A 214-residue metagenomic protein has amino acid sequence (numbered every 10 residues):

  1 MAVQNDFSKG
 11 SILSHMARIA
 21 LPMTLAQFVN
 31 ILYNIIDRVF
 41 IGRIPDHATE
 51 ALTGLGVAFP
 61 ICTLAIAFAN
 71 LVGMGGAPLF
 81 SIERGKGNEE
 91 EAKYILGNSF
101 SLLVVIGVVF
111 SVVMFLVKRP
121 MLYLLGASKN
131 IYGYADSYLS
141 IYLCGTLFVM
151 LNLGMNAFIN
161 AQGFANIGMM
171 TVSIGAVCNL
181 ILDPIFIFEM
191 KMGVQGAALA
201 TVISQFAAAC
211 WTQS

Functional and structural regions predicted by a protein language model:
M1-A20, F80-L147, E189-S214: Short alpha-helical transmembrane segments in multi-pass integral membrane proteins
K9, L13-L32, I36, I61-F68 (+2 more regions): Residue-level signal for short hydrophobic patches within transmembrane helices of multi-pass membrane transporters
M23, Q27, V39, P78 (+5 more regions): Transmembrane alpha-helix boundary and packing residues in multipass membrane permease domains and related
L32-I35, R43-I44, T49, E83-K86 (+3 more regions): Helix-loop interface residues and adjacent transmembrane-helix termini in multi-pass membrane transporters, primarily
R38, T49-L52, E89, K118 (+2 more regions): Membrane-helix interface/capping residues of multi-pass secondary transporters
I41-T63, N130-Y134, V194-A197: Interfacial/gating helices of multi-pass transporter permease domains
L52-V112, V149-G168: Small-residue-rich hydrophobic transmembrane alpha-helices
Y142-N160, G168-N179, A197-A209: Short runs within selected transmembrane alpha-helices of multi-pass transporters and secretion channels
